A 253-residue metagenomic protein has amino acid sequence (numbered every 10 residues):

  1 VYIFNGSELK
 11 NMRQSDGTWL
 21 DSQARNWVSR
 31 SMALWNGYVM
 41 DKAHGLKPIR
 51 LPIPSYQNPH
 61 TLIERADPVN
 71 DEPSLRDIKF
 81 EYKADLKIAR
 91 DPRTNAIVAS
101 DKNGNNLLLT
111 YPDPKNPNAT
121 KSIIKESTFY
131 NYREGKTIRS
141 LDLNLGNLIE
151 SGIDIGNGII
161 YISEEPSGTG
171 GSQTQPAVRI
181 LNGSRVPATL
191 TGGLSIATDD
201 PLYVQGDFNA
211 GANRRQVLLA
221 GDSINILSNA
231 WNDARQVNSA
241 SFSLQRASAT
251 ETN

Functional and structural regions predicted by a protein language model:
V1-N253: C-terminal globular interaction/adhesion domains in large, modular proteins
